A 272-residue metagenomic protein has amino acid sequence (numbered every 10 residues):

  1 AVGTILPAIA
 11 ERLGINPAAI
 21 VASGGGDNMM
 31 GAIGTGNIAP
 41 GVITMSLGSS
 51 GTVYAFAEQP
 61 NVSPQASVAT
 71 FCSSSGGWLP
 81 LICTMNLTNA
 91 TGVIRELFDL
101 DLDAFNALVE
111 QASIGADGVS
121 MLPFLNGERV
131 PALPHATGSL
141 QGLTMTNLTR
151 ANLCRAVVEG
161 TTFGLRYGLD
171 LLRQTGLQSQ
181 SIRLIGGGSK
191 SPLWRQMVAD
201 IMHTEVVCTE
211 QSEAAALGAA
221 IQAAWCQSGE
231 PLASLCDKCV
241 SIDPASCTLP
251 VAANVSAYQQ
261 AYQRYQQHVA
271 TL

Functional and structural regions predicted by a protein language model:
G3-I185, K190-L272: Active-site core segments that coordinate phosphate-bearing ligands/cofactors across diverse enzyme families
